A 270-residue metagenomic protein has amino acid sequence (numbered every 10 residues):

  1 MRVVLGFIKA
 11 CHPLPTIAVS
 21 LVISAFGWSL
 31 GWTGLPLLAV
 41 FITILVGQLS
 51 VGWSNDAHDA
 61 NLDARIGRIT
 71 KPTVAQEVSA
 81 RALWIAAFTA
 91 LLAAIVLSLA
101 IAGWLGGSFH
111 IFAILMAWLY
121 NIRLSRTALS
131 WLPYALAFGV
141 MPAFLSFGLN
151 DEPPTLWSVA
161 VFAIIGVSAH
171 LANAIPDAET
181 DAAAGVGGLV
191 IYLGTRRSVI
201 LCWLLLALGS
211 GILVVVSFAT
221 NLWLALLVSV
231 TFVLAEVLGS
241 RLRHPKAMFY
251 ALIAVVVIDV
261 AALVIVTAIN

Functional and structural regions predicted by a protein language model:
R2-K9, P72-P154, A235-L242: Intramembrane alpha-helical segments
R2-L5, R197, V215, N221-N270: Extended hydrophobic alpha-helices typical of membrane-associated regions
I17-H58, I95, G107-W118, E152-A172: Membrane-embedded alpha-helical segments that form the functional core of polytopic membrane enzymes, especially those
V19-F26, L132-L149, I191-T195, Y250-T267: Small-residue-rich segments of transmembrane alpha-helices in multi-pass membrane proteins, especially helix faces
S29-P36, Y134-A182, R196-I200, L205-L208: Functional transmembrane core segments of multi-pass inner-membrane proteins
G34-F41, G103-H110, T127-L132, E152-S158 (+2 more regions): Short, aromatic-rich membrane-interface segments at the entry and exit of alpha-helical transmembrane domains
T43-V74, I165-L189, T195: Acidic (Asp/Glu-rich) catalytic motifs at the cytosolic membrane interface
A60-G106, H110, V186-A219: Multi-pass membrane catalytic core of lipid/isoprenoid biosynthesis enzymes
